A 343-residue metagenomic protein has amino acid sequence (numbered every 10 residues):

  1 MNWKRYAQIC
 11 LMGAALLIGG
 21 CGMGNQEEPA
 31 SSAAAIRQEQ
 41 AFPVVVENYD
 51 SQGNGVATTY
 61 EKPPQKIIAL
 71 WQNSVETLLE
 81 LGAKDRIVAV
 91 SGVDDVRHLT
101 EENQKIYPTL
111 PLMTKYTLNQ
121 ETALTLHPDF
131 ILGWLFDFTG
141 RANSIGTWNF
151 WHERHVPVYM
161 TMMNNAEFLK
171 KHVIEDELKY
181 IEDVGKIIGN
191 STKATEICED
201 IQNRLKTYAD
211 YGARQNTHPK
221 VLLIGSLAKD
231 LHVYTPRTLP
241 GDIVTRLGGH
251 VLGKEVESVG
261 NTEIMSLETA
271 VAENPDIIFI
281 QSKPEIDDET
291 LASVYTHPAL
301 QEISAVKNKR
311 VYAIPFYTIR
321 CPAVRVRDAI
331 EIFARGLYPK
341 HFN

Functional and structural regions predicted by a protein language model:
W3, M12, C21-E76, K186-I224 (+2 more regions): Bacterial Sec-exported substrate-binding components of ABC uptake systems
S51-N54, L110-E121, E257-L267: Short helix-initiation/N-cap motifs at beta->coil->alpha
T59, N119-F130, I145, I264-N274: Short helices/loops that flank or line small-molecule/ion binding pockets
I68-L126, F130, L135-T139, G249-L252: A short, structured surface patch at a secondary-structure boundary
N73-E76, V93-V96, F130-I131, F136-R141 (+6 more regions): Solvent-exposed loop/turn segments at secondary-structure junctions within structured extracellular/periplasmic domains
S91, M160, R237-N261, A313: His/Asp/Glu-enriched short active-site or ligand-binding loop at hydrolase and phosphoryl-transfer sites
G146-A228, K309-N343: Extracytoplasmic substrate-binding proteins
